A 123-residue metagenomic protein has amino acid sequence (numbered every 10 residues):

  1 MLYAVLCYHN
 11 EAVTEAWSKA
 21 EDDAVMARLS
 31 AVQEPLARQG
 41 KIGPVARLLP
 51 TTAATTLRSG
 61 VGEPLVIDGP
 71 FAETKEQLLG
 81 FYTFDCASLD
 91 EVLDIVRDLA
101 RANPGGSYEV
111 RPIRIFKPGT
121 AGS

Functional and structural regions predicted by a protein language model:
M1-S123: Conserved, structured core segments of small domains
